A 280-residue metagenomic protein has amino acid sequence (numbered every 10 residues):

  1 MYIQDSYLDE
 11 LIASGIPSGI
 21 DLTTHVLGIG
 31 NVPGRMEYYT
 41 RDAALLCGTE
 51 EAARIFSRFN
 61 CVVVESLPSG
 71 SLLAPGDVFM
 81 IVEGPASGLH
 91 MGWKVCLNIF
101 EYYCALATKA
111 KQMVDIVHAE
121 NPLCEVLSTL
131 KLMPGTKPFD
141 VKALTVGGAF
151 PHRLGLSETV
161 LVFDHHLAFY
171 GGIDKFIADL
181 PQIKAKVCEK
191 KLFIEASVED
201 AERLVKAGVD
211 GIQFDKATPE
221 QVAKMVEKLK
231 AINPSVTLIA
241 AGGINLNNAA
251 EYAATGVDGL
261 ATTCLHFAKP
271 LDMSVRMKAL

Functional and structural regions predicted by a protein language model:
M1-A196, E202-R203, A207, E220-K224 (+5 more regions): Acidic/glycine-rich phosphate/pyrophosphate-binding loops and surrounding catalytic core that coordinate Mg2+
S197-V198, N245: Helix N-cap/beta->alpha junction signal
A217: Glycine/alanine-rich phosphate-binding loops at beta-alpha junctions
A231-T237, L280: Short acidic, glycine/proline-enriched helix-loop-strand junctions
V236-N247: Small/polar glycine-rich anion-binding or flexible loop at a beta-alpha turn
I244, A250-G259, K278-L280: Ligand-binding grooves and catalytic loops that recognize ribose/phosphate and carbohydrate rings, and esterified lipid
C264-L280: Short, charged, intrinsically disordered terminal tails
